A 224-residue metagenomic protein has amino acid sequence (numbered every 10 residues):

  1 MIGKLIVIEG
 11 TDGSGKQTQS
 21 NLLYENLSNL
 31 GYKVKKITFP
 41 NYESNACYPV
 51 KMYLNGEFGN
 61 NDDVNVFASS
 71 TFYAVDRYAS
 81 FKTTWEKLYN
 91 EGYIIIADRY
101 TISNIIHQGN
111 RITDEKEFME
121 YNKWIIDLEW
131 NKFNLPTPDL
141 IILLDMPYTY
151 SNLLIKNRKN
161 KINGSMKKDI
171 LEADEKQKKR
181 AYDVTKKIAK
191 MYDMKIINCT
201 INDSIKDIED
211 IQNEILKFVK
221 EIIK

Functional and structural regions predicted by a protein language model:
I2-L5: Pre-Walker A (Motif I) flank of P-loop NTPase domains
I8: Hydrophobic anchor at the beta1->P-loop junction of P-loop NTPases
T11: P-loop (Walker A) phosphate-binding loop of NTP-binding proteins
K16: Conserved lysine of the Walker
Q19: Hydrophobic positions on the alpha1 helix immediately C-terminal to the Walker A/P-loop
Y24, T149-K224: NTP-dependent small-molecule kinase module
Y32-F133: ATP-dependent small-molecule kinase phosphotransfer cores that center on conserved nucleotide phosphate-binding segments
I102-D183: A glycine- and Lys/Arg-enriched "phosphate-lid" helix/loop adjacent to the NTP-binding pocket of small-molecule kinases
